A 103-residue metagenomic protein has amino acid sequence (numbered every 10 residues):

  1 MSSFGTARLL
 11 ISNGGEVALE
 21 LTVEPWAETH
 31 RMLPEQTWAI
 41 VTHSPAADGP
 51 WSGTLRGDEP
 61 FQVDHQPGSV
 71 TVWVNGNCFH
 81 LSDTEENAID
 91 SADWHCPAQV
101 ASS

Functional and structural regions predicted by a protein language model:
M1-S2, S103: Basic/polar N-terminal segments that are highly enriched at the extreme N-terminus, encompassing both cleavable
S3-G15: Asparagine-centered strand-capping/turn motif at beta-strand->loop junctions
S3-G5, E24-W26, G57, Q66: Residues that act as N-cap/strand-start positions at coil-to-secondary-structure junctions
N13-G15, P34, Q66: Short loop/turn positions at the edges of beta-strands in beta-sheet-rich folds
E16-V23: Short, structured beta-strand/loop micro-motifs enriched in basic residues and often containing a Trp
A18, W38, S69-V70: Histidine-centered metal-chelating micro-motifs
E24-A47: Intrinsically disordered, low-complexity Pro/Gly/Ser/Thr-rich segments with frequent PxxP/GP/PP motifs and embedded
H43-S103: Terminal connector regions
